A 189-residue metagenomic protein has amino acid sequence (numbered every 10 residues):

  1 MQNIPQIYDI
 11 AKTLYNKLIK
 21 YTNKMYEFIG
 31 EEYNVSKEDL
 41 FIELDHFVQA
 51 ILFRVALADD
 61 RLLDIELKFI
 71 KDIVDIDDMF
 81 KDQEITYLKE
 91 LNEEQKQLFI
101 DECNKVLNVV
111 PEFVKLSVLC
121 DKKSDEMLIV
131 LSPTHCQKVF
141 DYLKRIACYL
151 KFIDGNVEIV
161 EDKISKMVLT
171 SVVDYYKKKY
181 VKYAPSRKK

Functional and structural regions predicted by a protein language model:
M1-L57, R61-K189: Small-residue-enriched hydrophobic alpha-helices in membranes
